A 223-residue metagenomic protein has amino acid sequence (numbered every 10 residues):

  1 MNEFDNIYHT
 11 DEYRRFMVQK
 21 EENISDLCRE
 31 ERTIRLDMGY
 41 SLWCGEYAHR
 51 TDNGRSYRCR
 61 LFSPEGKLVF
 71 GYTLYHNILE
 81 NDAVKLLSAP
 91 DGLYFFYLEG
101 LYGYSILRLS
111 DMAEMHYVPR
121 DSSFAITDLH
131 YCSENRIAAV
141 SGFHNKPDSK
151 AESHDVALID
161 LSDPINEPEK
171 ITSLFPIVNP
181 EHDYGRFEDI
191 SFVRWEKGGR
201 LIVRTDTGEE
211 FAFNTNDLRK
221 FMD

Functional and structural regions predicted by a protein language model:
M1-L27, G54-Y75, G100-D121, A151-P180 (+1 more regions): Surface-exposed loop/turn elements that mediate protein-protein interactions on large endomembrane-trafficking
R15, Q19-G39, G71-P90, D121-E134 (+1 more regions): Repeated scaffold domains used in trafficking and secretory/extracellular systems, primarily beta-propellers
D26, T33-N53, K85-E99, N135-D148 (+2 more regions): Short beta-strand elements that form the blades of beta-propeller/WD-repeat-like and other beta-sheet-rich scaffold
T33-R35, S41-W43, H49, R58-R60 (+3 more regions): Polar/charged side chains located within well-ordered beta-strands of beta-rich proteins
I78-S88, G92-L107, M112-Y117, S122-Y131 (+2 more regions): Eukaryote-skewed repeat-based solenoidal scaffolds used as protein-protein interaction platforms, primarily
Y117-R194, R200: Conserved binding-pocket/active-site segment within a compact domain
